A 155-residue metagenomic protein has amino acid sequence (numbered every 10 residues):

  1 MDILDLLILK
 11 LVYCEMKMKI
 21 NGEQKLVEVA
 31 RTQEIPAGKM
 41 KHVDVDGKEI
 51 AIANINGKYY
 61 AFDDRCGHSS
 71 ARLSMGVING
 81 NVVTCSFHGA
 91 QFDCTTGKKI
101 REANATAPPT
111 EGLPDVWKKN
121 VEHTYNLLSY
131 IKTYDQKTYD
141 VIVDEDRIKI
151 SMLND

Functional and structural regions predicted by a protein language model:
M1-K17: N-terminal amphipathic/basic-hydrophobic helices that include classical n-h-c signal peptides and signal-anchor
L7, K17-E23, P36, L153-D155: A boundary/linker detector
I8-L11, V27-E28, K99: A ubiquitous, low-specificity "background" feature that marks scattered single residues across proteins without
E23-T32: Short amphipathic
A37-L153: Rieske [2Fe-2S] iron-sulfur-binding domain
